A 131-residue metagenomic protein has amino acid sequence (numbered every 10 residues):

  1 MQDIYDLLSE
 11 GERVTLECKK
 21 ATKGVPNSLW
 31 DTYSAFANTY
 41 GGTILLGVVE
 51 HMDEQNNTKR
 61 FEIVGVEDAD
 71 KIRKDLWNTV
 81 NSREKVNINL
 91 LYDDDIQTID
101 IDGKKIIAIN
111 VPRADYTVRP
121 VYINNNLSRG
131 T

Functional and structural regions predicted by a protein language model:
M1-T131: Conserved N-terminal catalytic/coupling substructures associated with nucleotide/phosphate chemistry
